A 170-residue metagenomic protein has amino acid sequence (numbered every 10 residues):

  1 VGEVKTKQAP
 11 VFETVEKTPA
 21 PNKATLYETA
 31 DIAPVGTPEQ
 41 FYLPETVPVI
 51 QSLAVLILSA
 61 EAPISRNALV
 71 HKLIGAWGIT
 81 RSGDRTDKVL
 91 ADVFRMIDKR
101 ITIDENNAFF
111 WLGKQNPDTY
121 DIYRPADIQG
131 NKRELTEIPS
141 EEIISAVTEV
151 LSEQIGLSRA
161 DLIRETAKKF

Functional and structural regions predicted by a protein language model:
V1-F170: C-terminal non-catalytic scaffold/interaction domains in large multidomain proteins
